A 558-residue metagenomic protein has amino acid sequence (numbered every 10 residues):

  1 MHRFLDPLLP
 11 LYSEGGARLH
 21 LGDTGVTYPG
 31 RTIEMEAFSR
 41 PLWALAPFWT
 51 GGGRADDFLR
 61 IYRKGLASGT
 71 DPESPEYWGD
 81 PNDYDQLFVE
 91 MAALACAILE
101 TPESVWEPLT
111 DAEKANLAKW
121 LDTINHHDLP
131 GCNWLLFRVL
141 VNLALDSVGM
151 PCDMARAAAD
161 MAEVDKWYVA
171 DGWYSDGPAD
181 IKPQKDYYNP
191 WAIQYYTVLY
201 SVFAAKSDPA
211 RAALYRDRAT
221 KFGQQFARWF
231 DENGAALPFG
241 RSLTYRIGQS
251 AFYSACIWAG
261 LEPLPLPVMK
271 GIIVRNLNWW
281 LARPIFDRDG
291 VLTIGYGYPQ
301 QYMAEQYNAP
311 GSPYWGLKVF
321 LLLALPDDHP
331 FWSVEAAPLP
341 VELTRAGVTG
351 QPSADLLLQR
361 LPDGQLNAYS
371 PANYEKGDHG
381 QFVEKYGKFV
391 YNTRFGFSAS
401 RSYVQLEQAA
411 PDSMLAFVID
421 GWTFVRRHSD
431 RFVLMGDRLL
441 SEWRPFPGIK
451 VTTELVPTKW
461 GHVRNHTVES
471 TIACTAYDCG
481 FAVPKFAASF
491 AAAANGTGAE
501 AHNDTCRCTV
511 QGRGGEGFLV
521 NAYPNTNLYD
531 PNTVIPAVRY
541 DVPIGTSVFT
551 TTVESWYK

Functional and structural regions predicted by a protein language model:
M1-E36, R60-G65: Low-complexity, Ser/Thr/Pro/Gly-enriched N-terminal "stalk/linker" regions
R31-A37, L42-F48, A55, L59-S254: Aromatic-lined, polymer-binding surfaces characteristic of secreted/periplasmic polysaccharide-degrading enzymes
E34-E36, P352, K459-G461: Short, surface-exposed loop/turn motifs at beta-strand boundaries within globular domains
A55, L266, C474-Y477: Short, conserved charged micro-motifs
E73-W78, L117, E232-P238, Y245-E375: Carbohydrate-active enzyme catalytic cores, enriched for enzymes that act on polyanionic acidic polysaccharides
E163, V274, A337, F481-P484: Amphipathic alpha-helical scaffolding segments
V341, R345-T423, H428-S429: Low-complexity, glycine/alanine/valine/leucine- and proline-rich hydrophobic stretches
S398, S402-K558: Extended repeat-based interaction scaffolds and adjacent low-complexity, acidic/S/T/P-biased segments that form broad
